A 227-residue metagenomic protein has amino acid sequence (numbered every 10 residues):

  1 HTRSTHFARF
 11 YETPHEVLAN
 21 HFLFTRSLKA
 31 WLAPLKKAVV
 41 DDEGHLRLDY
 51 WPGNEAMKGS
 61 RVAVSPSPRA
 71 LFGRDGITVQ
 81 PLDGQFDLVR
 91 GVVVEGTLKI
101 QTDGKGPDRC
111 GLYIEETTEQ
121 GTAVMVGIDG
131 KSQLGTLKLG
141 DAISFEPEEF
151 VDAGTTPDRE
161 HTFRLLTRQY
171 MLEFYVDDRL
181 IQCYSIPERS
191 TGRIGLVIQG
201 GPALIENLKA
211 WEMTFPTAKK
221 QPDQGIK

Functional and structural regions predicted by a protein language model:
H1-K227: Carbohydrate-active catalytic/glycan-binding domains of CAZyme proteins, especially the secreted or lumenal ectodomains
